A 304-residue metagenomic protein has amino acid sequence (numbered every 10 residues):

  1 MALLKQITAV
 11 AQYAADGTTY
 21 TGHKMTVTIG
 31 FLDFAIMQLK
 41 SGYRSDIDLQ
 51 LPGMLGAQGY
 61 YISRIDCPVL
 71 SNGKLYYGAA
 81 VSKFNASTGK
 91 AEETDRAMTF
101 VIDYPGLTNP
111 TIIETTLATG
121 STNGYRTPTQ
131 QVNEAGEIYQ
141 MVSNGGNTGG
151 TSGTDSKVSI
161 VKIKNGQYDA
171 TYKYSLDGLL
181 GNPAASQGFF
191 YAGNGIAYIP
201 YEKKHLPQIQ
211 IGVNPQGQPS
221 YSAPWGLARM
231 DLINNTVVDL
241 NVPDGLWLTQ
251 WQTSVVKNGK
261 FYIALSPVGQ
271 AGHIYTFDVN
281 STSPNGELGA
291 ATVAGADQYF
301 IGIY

Functional and structural regions predicted by a protein language model:
M1-D16, L70, Q130-A135, S254-V256: Eukaryotic scaffold repeat domains enriched in small/polar residues
M1-L4, G42-Y61, P105-T127, G166-Q187 (+3 more regions): Surface-exposed loop and turn segments in beta-propeller and other repeat-based domains that flank or scaffold
M1-Y43: Post-signal peptide N-terminal segment of secreted/secretory-pathway proteins
G17-T18, K24-G30, S82-S87, G145-G149 (+2 more regions): Short glycine/acidic-enriched loop and turn motifs that connect beta-strands
I29-Y43, K90-T108, G153-D169, G217-N234 (+2 more regions): Beta-propeller blade signature
Q58-I209: Acidic, serine/threonine- and glycine-rich low-complexity intrinsically disordered segments that serve as flexible
Y168-Q270: Intrinsically disordered, low-complexity segments enriched in Gly and acidic/Ser/Thr residues that form flexible
L265-G269, N280-Y304: Blade-level signature of beta-propeller repeat domains, shared across WD40, Kelch, NHL, RCC1 and BNR/Asp-box propellers
